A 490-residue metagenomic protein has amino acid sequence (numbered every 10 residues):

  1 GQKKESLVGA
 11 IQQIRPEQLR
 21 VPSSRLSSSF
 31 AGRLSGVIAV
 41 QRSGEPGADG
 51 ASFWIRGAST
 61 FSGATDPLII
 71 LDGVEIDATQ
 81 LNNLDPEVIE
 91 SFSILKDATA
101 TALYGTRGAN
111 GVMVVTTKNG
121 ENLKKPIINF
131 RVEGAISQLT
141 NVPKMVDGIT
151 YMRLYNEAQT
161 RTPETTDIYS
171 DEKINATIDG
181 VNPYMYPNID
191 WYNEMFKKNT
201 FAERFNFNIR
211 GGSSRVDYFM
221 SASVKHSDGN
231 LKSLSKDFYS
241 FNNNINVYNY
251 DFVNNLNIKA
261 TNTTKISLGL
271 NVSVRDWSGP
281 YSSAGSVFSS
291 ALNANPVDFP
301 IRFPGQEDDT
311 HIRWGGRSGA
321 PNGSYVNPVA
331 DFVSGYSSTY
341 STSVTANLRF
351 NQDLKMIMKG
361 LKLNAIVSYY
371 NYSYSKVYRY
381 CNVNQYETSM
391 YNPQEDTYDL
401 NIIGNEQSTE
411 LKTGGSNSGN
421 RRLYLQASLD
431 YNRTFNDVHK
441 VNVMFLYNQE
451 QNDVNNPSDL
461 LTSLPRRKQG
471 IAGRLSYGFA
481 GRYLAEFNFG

Functional and structural regions predicted by a protein language model:
G1-F252, I266: Short, small/polar-rich motifs associated with maturation and membrane association, primarily at protein termini
T117, F130, F207-S213, N254-I258 (+3 more regions): Residues on the lipid-exposed face of transmembrane beta-strands in outer-membrane beta-barrel proteins
G120-P126, S214-R215, N230, T263 (+5 more regions): Short loop/turn motifs that connect adjacent beta-strands in outer-membrane beta-barrel proteins
I128-I136, A222-V224, L268-V274, A365-N371 (+2 more regions): Transmembrane beta-barrel strands of outer-membrane/channel proteins
L139-N141, P183-S223, S227-S233, N243-Y325 (+5 more regions): Flexible loop and strand-edge segments within Gram-negative outer membrane beta-barrel domains
M145-Y151, S235-N242, S283-N293, R379-S389 (+2 more regions): Flexible, surface-exposed loop regions and adjacent strand-edge segments of Gram-negative outer-membrane beta-barrel
E172-A176, V181, N230-L234, N244-N246 (+4 more regions): Outer-membrane beta-barrel proteins, especially TonB-dependent receptors
D190-R210, D298-D309, C381-G490: Outer-membrane beta-barrel transmembrane domain signature of Gram-negative proteins, especially the mid-to-C-terminal
